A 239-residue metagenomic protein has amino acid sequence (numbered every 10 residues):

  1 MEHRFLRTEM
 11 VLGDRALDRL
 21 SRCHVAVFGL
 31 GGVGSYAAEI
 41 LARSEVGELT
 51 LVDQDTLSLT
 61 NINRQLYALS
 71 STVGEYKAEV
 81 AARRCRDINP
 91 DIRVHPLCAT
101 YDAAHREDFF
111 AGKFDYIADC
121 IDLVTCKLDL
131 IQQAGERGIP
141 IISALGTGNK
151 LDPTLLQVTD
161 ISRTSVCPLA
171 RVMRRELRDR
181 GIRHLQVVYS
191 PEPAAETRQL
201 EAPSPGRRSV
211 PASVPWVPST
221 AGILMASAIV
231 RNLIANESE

Functional and structural regions predicted by a protein language model:
M1-V25: N-terminal charged helix/coil linker that caps or initiates catalytic domains
E2, S21, F110-F114, I121-C126 (+4 more regions): Glycine-rich phosphate/adenylate-binding loop
V27-G29, V52: Conserved N-terminal Rossmann-fold NAD(P)-binding element of oxidoreductases
V33: Hydrophobic/small residue at the entry helix of a nucleotide-binding pocket
V46, L51-N89: Glycine-rich phosphate-binding loop and adjoining beta1-alpha1-beta2 segment of Rossmann-like nucleotide-binding folds
C98-R106: Conserved SAM/SAH-binding loop
